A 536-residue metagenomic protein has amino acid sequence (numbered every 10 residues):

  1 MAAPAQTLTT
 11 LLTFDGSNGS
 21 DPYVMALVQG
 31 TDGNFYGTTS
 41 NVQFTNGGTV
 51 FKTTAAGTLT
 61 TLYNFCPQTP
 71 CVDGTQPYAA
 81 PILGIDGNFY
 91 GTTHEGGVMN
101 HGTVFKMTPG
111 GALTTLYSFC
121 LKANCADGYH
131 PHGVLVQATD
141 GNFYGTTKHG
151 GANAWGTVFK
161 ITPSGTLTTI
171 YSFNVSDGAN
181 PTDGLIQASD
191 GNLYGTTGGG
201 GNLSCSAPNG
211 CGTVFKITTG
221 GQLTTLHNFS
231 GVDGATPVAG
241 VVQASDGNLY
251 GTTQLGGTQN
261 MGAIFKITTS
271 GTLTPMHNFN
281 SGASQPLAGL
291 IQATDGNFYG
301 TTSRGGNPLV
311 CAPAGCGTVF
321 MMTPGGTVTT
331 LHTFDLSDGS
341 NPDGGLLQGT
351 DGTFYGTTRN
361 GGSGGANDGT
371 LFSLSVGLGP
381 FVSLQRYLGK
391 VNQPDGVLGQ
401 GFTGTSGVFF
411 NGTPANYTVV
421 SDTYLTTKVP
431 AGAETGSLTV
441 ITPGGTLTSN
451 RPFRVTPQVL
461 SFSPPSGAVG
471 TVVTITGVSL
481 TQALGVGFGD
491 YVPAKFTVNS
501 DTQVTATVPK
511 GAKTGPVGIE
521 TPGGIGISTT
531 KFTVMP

Functional and structural regions predicted by a protein language model:
M1-V469, V486-F488, S500-A512, V517-P536: Extracellular beta-propeller repeat domains
T474: Conserved beta-strand segments that form the floor/walls of ligand-binding pockets within enzyme and binding domains
Q482: LysM (lysin motif) carbohydrate-binding repeats in extracellular/periplasmic proteins that recognize
